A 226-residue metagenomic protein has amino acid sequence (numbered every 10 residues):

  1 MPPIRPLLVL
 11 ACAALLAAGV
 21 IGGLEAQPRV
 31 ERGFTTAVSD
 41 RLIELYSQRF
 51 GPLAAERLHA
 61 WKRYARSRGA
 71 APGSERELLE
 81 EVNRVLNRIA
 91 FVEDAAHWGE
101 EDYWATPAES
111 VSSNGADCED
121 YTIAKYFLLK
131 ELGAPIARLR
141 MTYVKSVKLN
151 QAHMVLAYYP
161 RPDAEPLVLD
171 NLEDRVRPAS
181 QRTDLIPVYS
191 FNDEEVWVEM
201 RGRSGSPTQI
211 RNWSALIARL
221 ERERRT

Functional and structural regions predicted by a protein language model:
M1-A11: Bacterial N-terminal signal peptides that target proteins for export
V9-G19: Bacterial N-terminal signal peptides
I21-T226: A structural boundary/capping signal
